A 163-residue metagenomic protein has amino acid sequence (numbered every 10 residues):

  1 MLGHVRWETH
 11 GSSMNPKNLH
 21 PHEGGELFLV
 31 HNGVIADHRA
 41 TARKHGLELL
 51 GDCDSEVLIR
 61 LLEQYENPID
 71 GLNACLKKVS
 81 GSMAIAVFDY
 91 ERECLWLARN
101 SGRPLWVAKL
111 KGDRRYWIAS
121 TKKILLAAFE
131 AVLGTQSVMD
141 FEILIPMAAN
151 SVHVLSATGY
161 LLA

Functional and structural regions predicted by a protein language model:
M1-A163: Conserved short alpha-helical segments that host acidic/polar catalytic motifs at enzyme active sites
